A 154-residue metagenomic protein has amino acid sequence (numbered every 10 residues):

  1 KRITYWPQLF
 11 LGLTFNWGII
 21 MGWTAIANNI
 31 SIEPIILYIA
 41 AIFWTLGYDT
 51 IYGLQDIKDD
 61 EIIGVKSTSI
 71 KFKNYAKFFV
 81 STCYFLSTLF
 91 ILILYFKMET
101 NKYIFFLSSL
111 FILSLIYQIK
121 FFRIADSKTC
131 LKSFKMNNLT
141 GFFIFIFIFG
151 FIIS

Functional and structural regions predicted by a protein language model:
K1-S154: Multi-pass alpha-helical membrane architecture of UbiA-family and related isoprenoid/lipid prenyltransferases
